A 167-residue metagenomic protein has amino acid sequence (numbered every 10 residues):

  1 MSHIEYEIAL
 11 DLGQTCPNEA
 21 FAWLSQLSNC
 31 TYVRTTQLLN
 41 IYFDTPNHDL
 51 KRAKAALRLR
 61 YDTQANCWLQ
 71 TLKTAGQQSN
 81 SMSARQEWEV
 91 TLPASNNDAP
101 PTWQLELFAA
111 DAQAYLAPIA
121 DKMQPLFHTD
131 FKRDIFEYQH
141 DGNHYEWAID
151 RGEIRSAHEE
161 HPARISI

Functional and structural regions predicted by a protein language model:
M1-I167: Phosphate-end processing signature that detects enzymes handling 5′-triphosphorylated RNA and polyphosphate
